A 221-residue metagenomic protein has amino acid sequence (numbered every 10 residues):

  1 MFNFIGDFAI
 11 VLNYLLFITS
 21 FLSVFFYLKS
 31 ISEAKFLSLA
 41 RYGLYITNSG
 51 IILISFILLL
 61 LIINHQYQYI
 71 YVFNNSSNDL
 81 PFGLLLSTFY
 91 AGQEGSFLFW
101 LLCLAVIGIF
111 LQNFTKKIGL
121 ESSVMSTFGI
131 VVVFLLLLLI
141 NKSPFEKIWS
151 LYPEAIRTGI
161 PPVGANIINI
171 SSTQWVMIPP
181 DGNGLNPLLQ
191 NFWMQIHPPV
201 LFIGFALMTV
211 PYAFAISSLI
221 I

Functional and structural regions predicted by a protein language model:
M1-I221: Polytopic transmembrane helical bundles with strong interfacial aromatic enrichment
